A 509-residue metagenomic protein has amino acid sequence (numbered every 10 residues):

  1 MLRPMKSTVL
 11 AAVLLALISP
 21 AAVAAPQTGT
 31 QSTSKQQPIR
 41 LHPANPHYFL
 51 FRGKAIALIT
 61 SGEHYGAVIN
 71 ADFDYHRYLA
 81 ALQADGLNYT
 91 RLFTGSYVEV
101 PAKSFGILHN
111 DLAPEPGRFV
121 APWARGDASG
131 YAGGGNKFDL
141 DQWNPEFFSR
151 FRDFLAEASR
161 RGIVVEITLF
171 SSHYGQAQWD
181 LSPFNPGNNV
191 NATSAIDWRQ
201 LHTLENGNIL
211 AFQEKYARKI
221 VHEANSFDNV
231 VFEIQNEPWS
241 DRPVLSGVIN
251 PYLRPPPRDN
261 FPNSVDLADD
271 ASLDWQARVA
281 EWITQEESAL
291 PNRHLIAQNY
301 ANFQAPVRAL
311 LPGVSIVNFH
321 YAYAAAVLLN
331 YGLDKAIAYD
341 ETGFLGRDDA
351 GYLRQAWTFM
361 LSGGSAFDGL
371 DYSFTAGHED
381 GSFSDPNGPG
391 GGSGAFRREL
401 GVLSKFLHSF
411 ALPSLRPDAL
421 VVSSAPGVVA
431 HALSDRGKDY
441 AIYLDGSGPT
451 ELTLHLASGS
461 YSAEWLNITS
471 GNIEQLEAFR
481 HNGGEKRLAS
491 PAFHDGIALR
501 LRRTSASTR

Functional and structural regions predicted by a protein language model:
M1-L10: Bacterial N-terminal signal peptides that target proteins for export
A11-P20: Bacterial N-terminal signal peptides
A21-P26: Boundary at the C-terminal end of the N-terminal hydrophobic targeting segment
G29-Y48: Short acidic, Pro/Gly- and aromatic-enriched capping/linker segments at domain boundaries
A44-Y48, R52-V314: Active-site mouth of glycoside hydrolases
L295-A301, I316-H320, I337-A338, I442-Y443: Short, hydrophobic beta-strand segments that form beta-sheet elements in well-ordered domains
A309-E379: Catalytic-core region of carbohydrate-active enzymes that cleave or remodel glycosidic bonds
Y352-E477, E485-R509: Aromatic- and carboxylate-lined catalytic core of secreted/periplasmic carbohydrate-active enzymes
